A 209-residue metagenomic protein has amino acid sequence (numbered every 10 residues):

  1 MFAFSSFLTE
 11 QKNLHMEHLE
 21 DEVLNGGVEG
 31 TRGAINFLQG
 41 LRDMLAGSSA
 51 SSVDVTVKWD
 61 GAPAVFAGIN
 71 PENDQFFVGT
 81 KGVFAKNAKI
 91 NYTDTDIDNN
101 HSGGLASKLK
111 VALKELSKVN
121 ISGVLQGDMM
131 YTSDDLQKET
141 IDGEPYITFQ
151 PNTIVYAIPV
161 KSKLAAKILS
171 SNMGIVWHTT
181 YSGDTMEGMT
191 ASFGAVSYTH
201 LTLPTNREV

Functional and structural regions predicted by a protein language model:
F2-P63, Q75-F76, T80-D135, E139-I141: Active-site-proximal "nucleotidyltransferase
A50, N73, S170-G174: Sequence-level motif detector for i,i+2 pairs with an aromatic at +2
A64-G68: Short beta-strand scaffold segments in enzyme catalytic cores
P71-N73, G82-F84, Y181-M186: Short loop/turn segments at secondary-structure transitions that flank enzyme active sites
S102-A195: Internal, well-ordered alpha/beta segment that forms a basic, Gly-enriched binding/recognition surface
T199-T205: Conserved small/polar residues in nucleotide/adenosyl-binding loops
